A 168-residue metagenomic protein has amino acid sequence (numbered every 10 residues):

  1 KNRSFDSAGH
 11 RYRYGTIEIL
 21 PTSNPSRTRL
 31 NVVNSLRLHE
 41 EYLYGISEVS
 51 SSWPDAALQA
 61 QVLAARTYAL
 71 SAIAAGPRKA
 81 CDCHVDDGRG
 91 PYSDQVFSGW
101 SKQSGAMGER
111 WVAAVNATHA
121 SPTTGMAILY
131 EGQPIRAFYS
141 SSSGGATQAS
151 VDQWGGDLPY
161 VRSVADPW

Functional and structural regions predicted by a protein language model:
K1-W168: Conserved, single-site charged/polar hotspot
